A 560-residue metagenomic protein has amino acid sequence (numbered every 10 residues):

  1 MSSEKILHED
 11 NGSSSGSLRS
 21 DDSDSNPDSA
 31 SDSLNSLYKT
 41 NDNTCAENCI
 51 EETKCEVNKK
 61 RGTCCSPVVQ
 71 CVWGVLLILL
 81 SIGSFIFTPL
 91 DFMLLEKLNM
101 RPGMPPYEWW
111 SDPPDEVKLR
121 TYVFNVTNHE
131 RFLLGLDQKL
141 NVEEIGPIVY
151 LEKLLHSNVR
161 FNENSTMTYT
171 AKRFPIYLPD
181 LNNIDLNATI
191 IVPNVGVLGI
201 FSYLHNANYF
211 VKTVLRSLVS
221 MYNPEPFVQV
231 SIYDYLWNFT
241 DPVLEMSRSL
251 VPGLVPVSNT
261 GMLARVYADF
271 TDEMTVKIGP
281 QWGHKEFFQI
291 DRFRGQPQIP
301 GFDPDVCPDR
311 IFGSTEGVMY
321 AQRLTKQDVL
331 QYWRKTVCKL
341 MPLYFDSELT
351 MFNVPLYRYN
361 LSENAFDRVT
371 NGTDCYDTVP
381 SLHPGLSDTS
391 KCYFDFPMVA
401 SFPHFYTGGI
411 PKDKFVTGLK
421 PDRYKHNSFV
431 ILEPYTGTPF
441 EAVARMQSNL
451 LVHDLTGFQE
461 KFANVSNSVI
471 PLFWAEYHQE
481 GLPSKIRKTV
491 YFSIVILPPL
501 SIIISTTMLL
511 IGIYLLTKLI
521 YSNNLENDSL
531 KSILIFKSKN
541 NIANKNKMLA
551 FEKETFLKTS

Functional and structural regions predicted by a protein language model:
M1-G16: PEST-like, low-complexity acidic/proline-rich intrinsically disordered segments, predominantly at protein N-termini
D21-P355, S362-E552: Extracellular or lumenal secretory-pathway regions
A550, E554-S560: Intracellular C-terminal tails of type I single-pass membrane proteins
